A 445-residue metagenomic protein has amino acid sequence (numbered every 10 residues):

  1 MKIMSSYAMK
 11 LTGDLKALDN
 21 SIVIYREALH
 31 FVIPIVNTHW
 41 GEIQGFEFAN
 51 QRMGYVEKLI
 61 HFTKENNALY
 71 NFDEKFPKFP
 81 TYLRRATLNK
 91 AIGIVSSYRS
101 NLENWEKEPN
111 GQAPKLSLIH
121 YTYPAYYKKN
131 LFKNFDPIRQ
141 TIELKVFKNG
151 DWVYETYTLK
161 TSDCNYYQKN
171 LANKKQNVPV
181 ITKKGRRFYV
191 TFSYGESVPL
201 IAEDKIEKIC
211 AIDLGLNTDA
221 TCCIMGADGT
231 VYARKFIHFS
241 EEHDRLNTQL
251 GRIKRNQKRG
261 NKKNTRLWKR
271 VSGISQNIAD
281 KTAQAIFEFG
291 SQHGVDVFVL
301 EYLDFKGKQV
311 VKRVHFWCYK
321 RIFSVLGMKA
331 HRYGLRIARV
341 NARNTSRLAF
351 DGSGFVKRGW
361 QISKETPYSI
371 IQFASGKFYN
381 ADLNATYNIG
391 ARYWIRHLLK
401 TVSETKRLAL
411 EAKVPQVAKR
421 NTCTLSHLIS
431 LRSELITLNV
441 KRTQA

Functional and structural regions predicted by a protein language model:
M1-A445: Nucleic-acid substrate recognition interfaces
